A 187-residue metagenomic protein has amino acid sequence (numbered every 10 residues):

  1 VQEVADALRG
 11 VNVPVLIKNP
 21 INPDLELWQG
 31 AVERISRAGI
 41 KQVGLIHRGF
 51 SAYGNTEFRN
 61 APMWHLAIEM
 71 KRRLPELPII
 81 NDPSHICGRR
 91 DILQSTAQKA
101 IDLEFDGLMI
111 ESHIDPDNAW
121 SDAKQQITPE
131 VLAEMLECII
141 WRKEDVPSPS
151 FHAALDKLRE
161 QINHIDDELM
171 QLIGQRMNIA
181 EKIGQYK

Functional and structural regions predicted by a protein language model:
Q2-V131: Catalytic alpha/beta core domains of metabolic enzymes, predominantly
P129-W141: C-terminal active-site "lid" helix and adjoining low-complexity regulatory extension at the edge of ATP-using catalytic
I139-K187: Extended, charge-rich alpha-helical interface modules
